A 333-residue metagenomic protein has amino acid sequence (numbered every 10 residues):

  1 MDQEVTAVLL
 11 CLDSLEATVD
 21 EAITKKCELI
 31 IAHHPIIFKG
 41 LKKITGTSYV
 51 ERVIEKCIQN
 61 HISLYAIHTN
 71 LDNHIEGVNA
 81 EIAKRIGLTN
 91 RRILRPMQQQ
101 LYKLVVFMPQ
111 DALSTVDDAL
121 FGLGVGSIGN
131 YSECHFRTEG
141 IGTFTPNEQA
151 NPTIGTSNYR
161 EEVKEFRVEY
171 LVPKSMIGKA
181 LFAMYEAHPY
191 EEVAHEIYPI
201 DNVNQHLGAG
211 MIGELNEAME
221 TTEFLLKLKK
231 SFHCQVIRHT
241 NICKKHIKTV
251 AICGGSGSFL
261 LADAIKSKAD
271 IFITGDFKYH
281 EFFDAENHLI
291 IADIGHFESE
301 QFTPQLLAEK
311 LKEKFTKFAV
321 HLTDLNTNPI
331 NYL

Functional and structural regions predicted by a protein language model:
M1-L333: Hydrophobic structural segments
